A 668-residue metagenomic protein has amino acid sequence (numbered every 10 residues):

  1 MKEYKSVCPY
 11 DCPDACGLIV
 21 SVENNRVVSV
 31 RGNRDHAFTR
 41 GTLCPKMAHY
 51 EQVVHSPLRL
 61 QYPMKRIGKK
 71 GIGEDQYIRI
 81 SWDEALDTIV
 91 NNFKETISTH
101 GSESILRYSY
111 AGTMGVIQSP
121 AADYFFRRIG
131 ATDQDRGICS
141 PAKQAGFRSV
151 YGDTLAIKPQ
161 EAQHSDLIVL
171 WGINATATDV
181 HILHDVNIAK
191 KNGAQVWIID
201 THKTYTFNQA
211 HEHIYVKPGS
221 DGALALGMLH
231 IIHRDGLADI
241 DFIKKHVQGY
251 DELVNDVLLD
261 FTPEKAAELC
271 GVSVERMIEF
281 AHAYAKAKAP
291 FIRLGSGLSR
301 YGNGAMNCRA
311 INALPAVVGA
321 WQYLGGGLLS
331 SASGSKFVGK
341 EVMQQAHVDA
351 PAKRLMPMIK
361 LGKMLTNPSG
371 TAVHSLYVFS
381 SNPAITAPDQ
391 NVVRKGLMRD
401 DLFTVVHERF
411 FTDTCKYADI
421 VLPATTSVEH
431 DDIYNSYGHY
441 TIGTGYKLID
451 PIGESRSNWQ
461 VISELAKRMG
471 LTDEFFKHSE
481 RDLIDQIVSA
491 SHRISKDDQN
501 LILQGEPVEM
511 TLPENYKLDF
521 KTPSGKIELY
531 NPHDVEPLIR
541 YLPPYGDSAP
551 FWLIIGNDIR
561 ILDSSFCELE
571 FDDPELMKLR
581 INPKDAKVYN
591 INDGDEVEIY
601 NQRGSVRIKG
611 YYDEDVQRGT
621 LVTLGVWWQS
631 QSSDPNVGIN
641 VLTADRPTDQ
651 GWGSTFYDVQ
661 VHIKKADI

Functional and structural regions predicted by a protein language model:
M1-D235, S273-V274, F379, K587 (+1 more regions): N-terminal export/assembly segments and adjacent metallocofactor-ligating motifs of anaerobic energy-metabolism
R66-R79, E84, H230, D235-V274 (+4 more regions): N-terminal leader/propeptide and maturation segments of large enzyme subunits in energy/redox metabolism and hydrolases
S119-I199, G222-L226, N312-Y417, T425-I433 (+1 more regions): Extended redox/cofactor-interaction regions of prokaryotic respiratory oxidoreductases
Q134, D239-D241, M277, F291-I292 (+9 more regions): Acidic/polar loop patches that form or flank catalytic/metal-binding clefts of enzymes that bind anionic ligands
T204-Q209, V257-T262, K286-L294, V373-H374 (+2 more regions): Short acidic (Asp/Glu) and glycine-rich catalytic loops that position anionic groups and cofactors
Q209-V216, T425-V428, Y440-I452, D572: Short beta-alpha connecting loops at secondary-structure transitions that line or flank enzyme active sites
M228, H246-L361: Active-site phosphate/pyrophosphate-binding segments
I452, N458-G505, L569-L579, K584-I668: Long, contiguous, secondary-structure-rich segments that constitute the structural scaffold of globular domains
